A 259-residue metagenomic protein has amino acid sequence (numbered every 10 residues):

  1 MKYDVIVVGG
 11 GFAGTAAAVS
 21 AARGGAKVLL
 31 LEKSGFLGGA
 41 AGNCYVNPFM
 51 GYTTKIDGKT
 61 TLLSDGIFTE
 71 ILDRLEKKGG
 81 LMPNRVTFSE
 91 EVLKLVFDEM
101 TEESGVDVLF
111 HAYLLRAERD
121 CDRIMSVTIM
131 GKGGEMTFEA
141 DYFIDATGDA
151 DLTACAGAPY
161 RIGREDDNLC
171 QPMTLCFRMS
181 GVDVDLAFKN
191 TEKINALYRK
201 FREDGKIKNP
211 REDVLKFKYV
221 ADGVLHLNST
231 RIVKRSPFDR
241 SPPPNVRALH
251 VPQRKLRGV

Functional and structural regions predicted by a protein language model:
M1-G11: Beta1/beta-strand and adjacent pyrophosphate-binding region of the FAD-binding site in flavoprotein oxidoreductases
D4, M125, D141: Conserved acidic residues
I6-V8, A17-A18, A22, D122: Membrane-embedded transmembrane-helix bundle of lipid-linked glycan/lipid transferases
V8-G10, L31-S34, T147, S229-T230: Active-site-proximal beta-strand/loop segments in catalytic clefts of secreted hydrolases
G14: N-terminal Rossmann-fold NAD(P) dinucleotide-binding loop
S20, A26-K27, E32-R116, D120 (+1 more regions): Conserved N-terminal/central alpha/beta ligand/cofactor-binding core
A40, H111, E135-Y142, A146-V259: Flavin (FAD/FMN)-binding glycine-rich loop and adjacent Rossmann-like elements that form
E118-T137: Conserved beta-strand-loop-beta-strand element in the redox core of flavoprotein oxidoreductases
